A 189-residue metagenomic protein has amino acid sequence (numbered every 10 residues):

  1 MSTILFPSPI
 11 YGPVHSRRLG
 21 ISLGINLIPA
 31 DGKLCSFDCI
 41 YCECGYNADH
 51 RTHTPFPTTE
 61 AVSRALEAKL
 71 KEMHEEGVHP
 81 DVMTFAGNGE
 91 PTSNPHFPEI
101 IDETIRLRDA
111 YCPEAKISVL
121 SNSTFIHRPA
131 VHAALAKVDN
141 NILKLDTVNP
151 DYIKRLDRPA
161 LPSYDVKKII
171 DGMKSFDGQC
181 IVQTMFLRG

Functional and structural regions predicted by a protein language model:
M1-R18, R64, K71-H74: Auxiliary Fe-S-binding modules of radical SAM enzymes
H15-S16, A30-G32, D109, D146: Short polar/acidic secondary-structure junctions
R18-A61: Canonical Radical SAM [4Fe-4S] cluster-binding loop centered on the CxxxCxxC motif and its immediate flanking residues
G20-S22, C39, P80, N140 (+1 more regions): Structural motif
G32, E90-P91: Short strand->helix junction
Y46-V82, E99: Conserved alpha-helical substructure of the radical SAM core
M83-N88: Short glycine-rich or small-residue beta-strand-to-loop segments that form or flank ligand, phosphate, metal/Fe-S
T92-G189: Conserved AdoMet/S-adenosylmethionine-binding subsite of the radical SAM
